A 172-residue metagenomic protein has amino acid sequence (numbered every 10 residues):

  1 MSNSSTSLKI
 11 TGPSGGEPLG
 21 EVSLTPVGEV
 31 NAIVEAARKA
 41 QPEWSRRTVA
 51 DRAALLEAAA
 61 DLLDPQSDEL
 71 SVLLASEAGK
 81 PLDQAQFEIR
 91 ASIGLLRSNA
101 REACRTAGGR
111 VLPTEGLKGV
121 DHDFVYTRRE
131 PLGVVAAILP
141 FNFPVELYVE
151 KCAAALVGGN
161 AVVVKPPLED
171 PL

Functional and structural regions predicted by a protein language model:
S2-T6: Short, small/polar residue-rich loop motifs at catalytic or cofactor-binding pockets
L8-I10: Generic short beta-strand
G12-L82: N-terminal alpha-helical segment of soluble enzymes
L56-C152: N-terminal Rossmann NAD(P)-binding subdomain characteristic of aldehyde/semialdehyde dehydrogenases
L156-V157: Short hydrophobic alpha-helices that are characteristic scaffold elements of the AMP-binding
A161: P-loop NTPase nucleotide-binding module
V164-L172: ATP-dependent adenylate-forming carboxylate-activation enzymes
